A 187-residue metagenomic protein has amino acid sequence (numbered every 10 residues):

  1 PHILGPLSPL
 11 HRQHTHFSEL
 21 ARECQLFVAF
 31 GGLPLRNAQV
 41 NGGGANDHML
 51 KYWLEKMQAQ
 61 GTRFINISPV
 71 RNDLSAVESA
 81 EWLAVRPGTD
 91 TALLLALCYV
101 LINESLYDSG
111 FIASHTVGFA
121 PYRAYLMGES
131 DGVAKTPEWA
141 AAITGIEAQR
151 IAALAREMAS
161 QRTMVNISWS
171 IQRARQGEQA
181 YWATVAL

Functional and structural regions predicted by a protein language model:
P1-E23: Anionic-ligand anchoring segments at beta-strand to alpha-helix junctions in alpha/beta enzyme folds, i.e., glycine
H11-T15, E19, V40-H48, W82-G88 (+4 more regions): Alpha-helix capping and helix-loop boundary segments enriched in small/acidic/polar residues
F17-S18, L50-E55, T184: Short amphipathic alpha-helical segments and helix-helix/interface helices
Q25-F27, G32-E78, R86: A cross-kingdom feature strongest in bacterial/archaeal respiratory oxidoreductases
R36-A38, K135-A140, N166-R173: Glycine- and acidic
A38-G42, S75-S79, L94-C98, R175-A180: Short acidic, glycine/serine/threonine-rich loops at helix termini
Q58-I65, V70-S160: Long, well-ordered, tryptophan-enriched scaffold segments
M158-A186: A glycine-rich, hydrophobic/aromatic-adjacent loop/helix-cap motif
